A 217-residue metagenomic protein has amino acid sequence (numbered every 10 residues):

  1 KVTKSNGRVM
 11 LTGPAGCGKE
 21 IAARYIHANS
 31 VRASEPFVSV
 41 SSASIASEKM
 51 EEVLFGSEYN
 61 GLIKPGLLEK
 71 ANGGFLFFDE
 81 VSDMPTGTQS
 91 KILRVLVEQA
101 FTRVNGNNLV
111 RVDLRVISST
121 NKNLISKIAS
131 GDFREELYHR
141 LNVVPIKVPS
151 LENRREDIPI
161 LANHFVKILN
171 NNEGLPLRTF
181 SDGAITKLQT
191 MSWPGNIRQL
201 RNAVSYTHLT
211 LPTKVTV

Functional and structural regions predicted by a protein language model:
K1-V9, A23, H27-E35, N105-R115 (+1 more regions): Nucleotide-binding/hydrolysis machinery
V2-S57, E69-P85, S150-R155, A203: Conserved post-Walker A coupling segment in P-loop NTPases
A15-C17, T120, T210: Conserved phosphate-coupling serine/threonine residues in phosphotransfer and NTP-handling enzymes
N72-G74, D113-V116: Loop/turn-to-beta-strand initiation segments
E80, S118-N123: A short beta-strand-to-loop transition that corresponds to the Sensor-1 phosphate-sensing loop of AAA+ P-loop ATPases
Q89-L109: Conserved catalytic/switch belt of AAA+ P-loop NTPases
H208-V217: Single conserved hydrophobic/aromatic residue that forms the stacking wall/gate of nucleotide- or nucleobase-binding
